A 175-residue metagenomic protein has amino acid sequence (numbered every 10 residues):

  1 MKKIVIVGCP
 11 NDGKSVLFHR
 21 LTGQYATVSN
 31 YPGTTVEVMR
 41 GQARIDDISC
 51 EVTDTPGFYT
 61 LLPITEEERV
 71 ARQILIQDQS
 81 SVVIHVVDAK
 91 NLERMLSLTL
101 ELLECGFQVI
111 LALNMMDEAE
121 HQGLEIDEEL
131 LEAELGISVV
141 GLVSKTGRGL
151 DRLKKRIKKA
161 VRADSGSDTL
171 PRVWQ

Functional and structural regions predicted by a protein language model:
M1-P63, D78: Conserved G1/Walker A P-loop phosphate-binding module
V16, R20, V70-Q73, R152 (+1 more regions): Alpha-helical scaffold segments in soluble metabolic enzymes
T22, T60, L75-I76, L103 (+3 more regions): Signal for well-folded cores of large energy- and translation-related assemblies
P32-V36, I48-E51, E67-V70, Q79 (+3 more regions): Helical mechanochemical/support elements of P-loop NTPase systems and associated helical scaffolds
G33, G57-F58, A89-L92, M115-E120 (+1 more regions): Conserved nucleotide-binding/hydrolysis micro-motifs of P-loop NTPases
A43-D46, V70-V139: Conserved C-terminal guanine-recognition region of P-loop GTPase G domains, centered on the G4
A119-T169: Canonical P-loop GTPase G-domain recognition
V173-Q175: Extracytoplasmic
